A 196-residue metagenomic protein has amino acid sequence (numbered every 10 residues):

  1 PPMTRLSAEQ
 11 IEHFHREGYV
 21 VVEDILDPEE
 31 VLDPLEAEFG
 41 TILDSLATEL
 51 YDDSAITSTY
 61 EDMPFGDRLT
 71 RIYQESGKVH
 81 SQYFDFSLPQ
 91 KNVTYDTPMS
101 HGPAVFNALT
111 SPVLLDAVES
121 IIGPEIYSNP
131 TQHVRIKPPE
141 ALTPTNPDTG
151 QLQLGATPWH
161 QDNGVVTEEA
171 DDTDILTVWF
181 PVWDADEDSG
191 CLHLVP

Functional and structural regions predicted by a protein language model:
P1-R16, E23-W159, V166: Non-heme Fe(II)-dependent double-stranded beta-helix
E12, P139, A185-P196: Double-stranded beta-helix
Y19-V21, W179: Short aromatic/hydrophobic contact patches that present stacked aromatics for nucleic-acid/ligand binding
H160, G164-E187: Short, conserved beta-strand element in jelly-roll/cupin
